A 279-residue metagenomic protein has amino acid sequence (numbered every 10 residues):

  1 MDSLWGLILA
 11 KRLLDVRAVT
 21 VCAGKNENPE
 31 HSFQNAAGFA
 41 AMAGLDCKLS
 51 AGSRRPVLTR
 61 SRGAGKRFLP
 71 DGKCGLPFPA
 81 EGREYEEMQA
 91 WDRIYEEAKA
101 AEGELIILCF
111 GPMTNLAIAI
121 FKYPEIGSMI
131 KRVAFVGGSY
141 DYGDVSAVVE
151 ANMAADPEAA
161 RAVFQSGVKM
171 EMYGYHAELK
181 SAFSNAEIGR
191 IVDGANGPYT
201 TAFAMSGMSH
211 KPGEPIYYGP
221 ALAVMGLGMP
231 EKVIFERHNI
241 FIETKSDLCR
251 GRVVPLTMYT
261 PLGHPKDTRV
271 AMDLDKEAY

Functional and structural regions predicted by a protein language model:
M1-A41, F78-N185: Active-site histidine-anchored catalytic micro-motif
W5-A18, A151-E158, S166, M170-Y279: Conformational coupling and interaction surfaces
K25, R55, M113, E125 (+4 more regions): Residues that cap or initiate secondary-structure elements
N26-N35, L58, S139-G143, I242-M258: Short, mixed-charge aromatic SLiMs
E30-A101, P265-L274: Metal-dependent C-N hydrolase catalytic cores
L49, V163, V224: A residue-level signal for conserved active-site and pocket-lining positions in enzyme catalytic cores
R62-P70, S146-E150, I188-G189: Short, surface-exposed amphipathic charged segments that create phosphate/polyanion-binding patches used for binding
